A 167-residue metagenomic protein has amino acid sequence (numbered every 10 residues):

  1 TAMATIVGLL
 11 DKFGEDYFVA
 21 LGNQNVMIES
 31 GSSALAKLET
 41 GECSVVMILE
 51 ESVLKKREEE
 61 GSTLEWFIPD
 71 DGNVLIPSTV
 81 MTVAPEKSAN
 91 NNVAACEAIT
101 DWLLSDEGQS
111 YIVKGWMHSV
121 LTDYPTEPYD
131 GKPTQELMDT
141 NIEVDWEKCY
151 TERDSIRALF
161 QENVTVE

Functional and structural regions predicted by a protein language model:
T1-E42, L75: Extracytoplasmic ligand-binding site segments that recognize negatively charged/polar headgroups
L10-Y17, E86-C96: Short helix-loop capping/hinge motifs at secondary-structure junctions, enriched in acidic/polar residues
S44-T63: A ligand-binding cleft/hinge motif common to bilobed small-molecule-binding domains
S62-V74, A84-E86, P128-D130: Short beta-strand->loop
I76-N92, Y111-I112: A bilobed periplasmic-binding-protein/Venus flytrap-type ligand-binding module shared by bacterial periplasmic
W102-T126: Periplasmic-binding protein-like
Y129-E167: Extracellular/periplasmic bilobal clamshell ligand-binding domains
